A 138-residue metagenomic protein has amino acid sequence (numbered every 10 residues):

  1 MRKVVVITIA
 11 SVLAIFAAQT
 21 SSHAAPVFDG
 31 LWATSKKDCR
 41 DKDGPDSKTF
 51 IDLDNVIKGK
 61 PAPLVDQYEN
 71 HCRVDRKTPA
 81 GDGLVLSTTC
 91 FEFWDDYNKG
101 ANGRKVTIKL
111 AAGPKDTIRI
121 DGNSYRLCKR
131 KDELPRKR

Functional and structural regions predicted by a protein language model:
M1-I9: Bacterial N-terminal signal peptides that target proteins for export
A14-S22: C-terminal segment of classical bacterial N-terminal signal peptides
H23-K36, A80-L86: Conserved long hydrophobic alpha-helices within structured protein cores
F28-Q67, D96-K99: Short, solvent-exposed loop/hinge segments that bridge or flank secondary-structure elements
D38-K42, H71-R73, T89-F91, L127-K129: Sequence contexts marking disulfide-bonded cysteines in secreted/extracellular proteins
K60-G113: Contiguous, well-ordered beta-strand patches that form the walls/edges of small beta-barrel/beta-sandwich domains
V65, I118-R119: Short aromatic-centered micro-motifs
R119-R138: Edge beta-strand at a domain terminus
